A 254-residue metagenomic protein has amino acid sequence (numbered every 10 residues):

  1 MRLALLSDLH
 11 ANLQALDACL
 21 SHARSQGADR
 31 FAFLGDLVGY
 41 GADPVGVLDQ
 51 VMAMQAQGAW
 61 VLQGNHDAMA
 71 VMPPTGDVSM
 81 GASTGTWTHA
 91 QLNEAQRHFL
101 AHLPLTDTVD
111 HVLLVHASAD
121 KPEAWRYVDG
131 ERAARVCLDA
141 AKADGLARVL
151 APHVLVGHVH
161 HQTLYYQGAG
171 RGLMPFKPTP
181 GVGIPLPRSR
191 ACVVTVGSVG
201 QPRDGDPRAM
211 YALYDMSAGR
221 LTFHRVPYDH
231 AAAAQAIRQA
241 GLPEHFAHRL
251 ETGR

Functional and structural regions predicted by a protein language model:
M1-L3, D107-L114, P187-V193: Beta-strand-turn-beta hairpins that frame and shape the catalytic cleft of phosphate-ester-processing enzymes
M1-Q57: N-terminal active-site segment of His-dependent metallophosphoesterases
L6-S7, F31-G35, Y40, W60-N65 (+3 more regions): Active-site neighborhood of phospho(di)ester-bond hydrolases with catalytic His/Asp-centered motifs
H10-A15, G39-G41, H66-V71, D120-P122 (+2 more regions): Active-site environment of divalent metal-dependent phosphoester hydrolases
H22-A23, L48-V51, S79-M80, E131-R132 (+2 more regions): Glycine-rich, phosphate-binding/catalytic loops in enzymes
L48-L150: Active-site neighborhood of divalent metal-dependent phosphoester bond hydrolases
L138-V154, V159-G183, S189-A191: Anionic-ligand binding region
Q167-R254: Acidic, His/Gly-rich catalytic cores of divalent-metal-dependent hydrolytic chemistry
